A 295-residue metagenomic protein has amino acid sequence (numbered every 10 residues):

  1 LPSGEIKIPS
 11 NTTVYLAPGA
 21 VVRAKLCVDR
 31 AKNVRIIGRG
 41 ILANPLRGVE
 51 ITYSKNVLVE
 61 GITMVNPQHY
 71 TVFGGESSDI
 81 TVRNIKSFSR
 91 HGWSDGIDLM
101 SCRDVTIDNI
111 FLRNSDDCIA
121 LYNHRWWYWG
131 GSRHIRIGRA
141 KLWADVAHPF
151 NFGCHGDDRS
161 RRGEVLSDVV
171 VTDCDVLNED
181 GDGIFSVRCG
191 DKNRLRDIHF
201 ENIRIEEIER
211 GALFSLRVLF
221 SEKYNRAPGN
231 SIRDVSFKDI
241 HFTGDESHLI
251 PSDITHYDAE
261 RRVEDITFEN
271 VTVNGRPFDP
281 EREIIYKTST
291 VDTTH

Functional and structural regions predicted by a protein language model:
L1-H295: Extracellular/periplasmic carbohydrate-active domains that bind, remodel, or depolymerize complex polysaccharides
